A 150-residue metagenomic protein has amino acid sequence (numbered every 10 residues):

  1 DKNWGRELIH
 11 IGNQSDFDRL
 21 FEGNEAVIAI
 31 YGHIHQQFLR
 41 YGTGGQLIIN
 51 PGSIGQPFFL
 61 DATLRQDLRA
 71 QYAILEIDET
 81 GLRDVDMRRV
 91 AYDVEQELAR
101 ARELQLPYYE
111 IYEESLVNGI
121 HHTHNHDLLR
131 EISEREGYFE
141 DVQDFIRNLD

Functional and structural regions predicted by a protein language model:
D1-I28: Conserved catalytic scaffold of divalent metal-dependent phosphoesterases
H10, H33-H35, H121-H126: Histidine (H) residue identity feature
N13, G23, Y31, P57-L60 (+1 more regions): Short secondary-structure boundary micro-motifs
S15-R19, G32, Q37, Q46-I49: Internal, well-ordered alpha-helical scaffold/interface segments that support domain packing or protein-protein contacts
L20, F38-Y41, L64: Short, conserved, surface-exposed binding loops centered on an aromatic residue
I30-G42, Q56-F59: Active-site environment of divalent metal-dependent phosphoester hydrolases
T43-D150: Acidic, His/Gly-rich catalytic cores of divalent-metal-dependent hydrolytic chemistry
